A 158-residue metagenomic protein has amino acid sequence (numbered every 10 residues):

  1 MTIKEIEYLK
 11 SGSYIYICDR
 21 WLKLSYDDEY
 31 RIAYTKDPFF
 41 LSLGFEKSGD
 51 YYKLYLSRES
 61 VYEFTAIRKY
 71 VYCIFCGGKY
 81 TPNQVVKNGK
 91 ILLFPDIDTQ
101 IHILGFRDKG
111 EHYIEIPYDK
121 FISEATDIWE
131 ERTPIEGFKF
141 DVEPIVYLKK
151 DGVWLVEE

Functional and structural regions predicted by a protein language model:
M1-E158: Short, surface-exposed polybasic-aromatic patches that bind anionic ligands, especially phosphate groups
